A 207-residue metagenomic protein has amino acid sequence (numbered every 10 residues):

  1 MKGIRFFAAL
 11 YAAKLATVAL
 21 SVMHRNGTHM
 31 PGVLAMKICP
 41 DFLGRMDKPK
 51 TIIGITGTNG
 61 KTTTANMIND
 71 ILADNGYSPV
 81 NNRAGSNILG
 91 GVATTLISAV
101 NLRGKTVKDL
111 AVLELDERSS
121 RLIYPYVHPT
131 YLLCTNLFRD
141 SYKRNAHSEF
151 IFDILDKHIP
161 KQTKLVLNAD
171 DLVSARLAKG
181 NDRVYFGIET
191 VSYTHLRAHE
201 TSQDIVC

Functional and structural regions predicted by a protein language model:
I4-G187: Phosphate-binding loop of NTP-binding sites
T190-S192: Acidic, proline/serine/threonine- and glycine-rich low-complexity intrinsically disordered segments
T194-T201: Conserved small/polar residues in nucleotide/adenosyl-binding loops
